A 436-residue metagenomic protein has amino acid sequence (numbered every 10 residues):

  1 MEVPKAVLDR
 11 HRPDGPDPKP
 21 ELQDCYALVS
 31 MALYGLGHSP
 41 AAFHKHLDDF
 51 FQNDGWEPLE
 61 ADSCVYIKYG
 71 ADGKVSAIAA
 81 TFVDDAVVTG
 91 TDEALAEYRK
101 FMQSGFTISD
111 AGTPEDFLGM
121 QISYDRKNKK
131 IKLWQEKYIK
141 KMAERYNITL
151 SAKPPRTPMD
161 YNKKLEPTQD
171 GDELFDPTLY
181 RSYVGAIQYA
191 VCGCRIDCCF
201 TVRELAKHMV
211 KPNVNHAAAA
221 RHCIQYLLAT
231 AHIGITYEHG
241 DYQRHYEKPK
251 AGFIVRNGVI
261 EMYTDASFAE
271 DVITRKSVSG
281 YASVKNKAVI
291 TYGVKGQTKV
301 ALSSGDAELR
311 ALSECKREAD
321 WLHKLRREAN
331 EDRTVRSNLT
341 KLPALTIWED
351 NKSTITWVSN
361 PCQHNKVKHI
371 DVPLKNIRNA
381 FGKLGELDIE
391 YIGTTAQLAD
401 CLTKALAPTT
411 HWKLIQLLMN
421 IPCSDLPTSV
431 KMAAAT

Functional and structural regions predicted by a protein language model:
M1, V7-Y69, G73-F101, L174-F200 (+2 more regions): Conserved pre-motif C helix in the palm subdomain of viral-like polymerases
V29, L33, G37, T113-H239 (+2 more regions): C-terminal reverse transcriptase regions that engage the nucleic-acid substrate
D48-Q52, Y66, R99, Q103 (+12 more regions): Amphipathic alpha-helical interaction motifs in eukaryotic regulatory proteins
A61-C64, E166-F175, A186, E247 (+1 more regions): Active-site-adjacent structural elements in folded domains
M102-A111: A common structural junction motif
H208, V259, T298-T436: RNase H-like nuclease module associated with reverse transcription
Q225-A266, N338-K341: Structured nucleic-acid-interacting core domains from mobile-element enzymes and related host factors, especially RNase
I254-V255, V259-A307: RNase H-like nuclease fold core
